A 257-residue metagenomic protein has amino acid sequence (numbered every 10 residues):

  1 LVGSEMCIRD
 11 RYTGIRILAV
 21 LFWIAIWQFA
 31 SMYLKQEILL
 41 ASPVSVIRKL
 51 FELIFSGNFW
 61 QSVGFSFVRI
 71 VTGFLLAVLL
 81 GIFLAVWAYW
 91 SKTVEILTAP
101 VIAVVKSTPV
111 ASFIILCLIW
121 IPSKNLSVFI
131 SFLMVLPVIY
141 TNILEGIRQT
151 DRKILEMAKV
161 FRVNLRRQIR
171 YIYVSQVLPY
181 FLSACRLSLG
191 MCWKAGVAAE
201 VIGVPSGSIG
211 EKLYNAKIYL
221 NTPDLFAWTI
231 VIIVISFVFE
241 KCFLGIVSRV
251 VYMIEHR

Functional and structural regions predicted by a protein language model:
L1-I8: Short, small-residue-biased leader/transition segments that mark boundaries at the very start of proteins
M32-L75: Periplasmic/extracellular loop-to-transmembrane helix junction in inner-membrane transport proteins
T72-I102: Transmembrane-helix boundary motif in ABC transporter permease subunits
K92, S183, A227-R257: C-terminal transmembrane helix and the adjacent membrane-cytosol boundary/short C-terminal tail of inner/organellar
A103-V138, E145-G146: Generic hydrophobic transmembrane alpha-helix motif, especially the helices
F129, L133, R166-A198, A227: Transmembrane alpha-helices
N142-F181, L213: Short cytoplasmic-facing helical segments at TM-TM junctions of multi-pass membrane proteins
A184-V234: Non-cytoplasmic
